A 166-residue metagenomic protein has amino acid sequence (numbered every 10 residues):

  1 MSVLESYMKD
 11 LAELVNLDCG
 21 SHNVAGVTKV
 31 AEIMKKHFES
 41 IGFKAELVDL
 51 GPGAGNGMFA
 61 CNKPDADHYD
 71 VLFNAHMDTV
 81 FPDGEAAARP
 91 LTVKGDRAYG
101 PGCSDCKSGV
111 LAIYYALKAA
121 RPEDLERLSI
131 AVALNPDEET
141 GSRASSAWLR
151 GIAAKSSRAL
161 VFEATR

Functional and structural regions predicted by a protein language model:
M1-P101, P122-L125: Acidic/His- and Gly-rich active-site-bordering loop/insert found across diverse amide/peptide-bond hydrolases
C106-R166: Acidic/histidine-rich catalytic neighborhood of metal-dependent amide-processing enzymes
